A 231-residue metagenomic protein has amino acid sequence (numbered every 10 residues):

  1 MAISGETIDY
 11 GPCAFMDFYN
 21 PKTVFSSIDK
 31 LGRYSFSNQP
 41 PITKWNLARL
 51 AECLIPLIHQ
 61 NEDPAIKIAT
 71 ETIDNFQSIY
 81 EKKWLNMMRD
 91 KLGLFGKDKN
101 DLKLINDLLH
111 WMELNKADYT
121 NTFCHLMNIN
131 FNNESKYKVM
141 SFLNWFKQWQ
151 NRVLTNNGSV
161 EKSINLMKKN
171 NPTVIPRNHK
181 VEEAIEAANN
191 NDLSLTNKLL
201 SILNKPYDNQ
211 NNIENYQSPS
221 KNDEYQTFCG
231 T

Functional and structural regions predicted by a protein language model:
M1-I3: Hydrophobic residue at the +6 position relative to the catalytic HRD Asp in the kinase catalytic loop
D9-I28: Flexible glycine/proline-rich, aromatic-decorated loop/lid segments
K30-T231: Regulatory N- and C-terminal appendages and interdomain linkers associated with kinase/kinase-like NTP transferase
